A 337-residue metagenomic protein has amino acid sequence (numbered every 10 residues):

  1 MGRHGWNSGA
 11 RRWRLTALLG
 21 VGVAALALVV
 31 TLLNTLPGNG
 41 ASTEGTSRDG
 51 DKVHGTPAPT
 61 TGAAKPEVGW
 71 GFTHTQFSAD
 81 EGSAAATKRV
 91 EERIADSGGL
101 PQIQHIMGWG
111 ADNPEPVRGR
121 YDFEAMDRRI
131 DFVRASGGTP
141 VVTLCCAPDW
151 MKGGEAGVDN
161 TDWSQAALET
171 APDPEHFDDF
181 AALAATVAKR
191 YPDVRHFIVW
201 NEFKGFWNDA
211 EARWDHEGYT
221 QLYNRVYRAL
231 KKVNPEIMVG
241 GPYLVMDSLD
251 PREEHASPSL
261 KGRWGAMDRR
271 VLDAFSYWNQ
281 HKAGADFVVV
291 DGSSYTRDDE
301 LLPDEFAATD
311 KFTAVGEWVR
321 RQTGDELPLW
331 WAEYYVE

Functional and structural regions predicted by a protein language model:
M1-W13: Terminal targeting segments of Actinobacterial cell-envelope proteins
R11-P37: Secretory targeting and sorting signals
R12-L15, I130, N224: Hydrophobic alpha-helical segments, especially transmembrane helices and their immediate juxtamembrane helical caps
L28-T60: C-terminal region of N-terminal signal peptides and the immediate post-cleavage residues of exported proteins
G50-T186, P192-W214, L244-M246, E254 (+2 more regions): N-terminal substrate-binding region of glycoside hydrolase catalytic domains
S97-G98, G137, Y191-P192, N234 (+2 more regions): A structural signal for short coil/turn segments at secondary-structure junctions
R134, A185-A188, L272, S276-N279: Alpha-helical repeat scaffolds in large eukaryotic proteins
D215-E337: Noncatalytic carbohydrate-binding groove/subsite architecture in carbohydrate-active enzymes
